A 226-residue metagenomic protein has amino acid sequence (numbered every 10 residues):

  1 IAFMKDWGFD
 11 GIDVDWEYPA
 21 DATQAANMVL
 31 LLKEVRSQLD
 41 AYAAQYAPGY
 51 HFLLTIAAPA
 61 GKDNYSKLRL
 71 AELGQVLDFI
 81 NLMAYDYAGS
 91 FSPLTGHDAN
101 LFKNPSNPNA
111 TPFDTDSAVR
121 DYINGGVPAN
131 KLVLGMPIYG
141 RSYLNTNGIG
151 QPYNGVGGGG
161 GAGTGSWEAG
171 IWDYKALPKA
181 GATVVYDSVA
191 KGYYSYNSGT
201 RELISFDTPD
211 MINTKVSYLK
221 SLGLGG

Functional and structural regions predicted by a protein language model:
I1-D6, K62-L73, T115-V119, F206-S221: Short, acidic/polar
D6, L82-Y85, A180, Y186-S188: Glycine-rich, acidic and aromatic/proline-enriched surface loops and short helix-turn segments that act as binding
D10-I12, N130, G225: Short acidic/polar active-site loop segments enriched in Thr and Asp
G11-P19: Mobile, glycine-rich extracellular loop/lid and propeptide segments that shape or gate substrate/ligand access
Y18-Y174: Substrate-binding surface in catalytic domains of secreted glycosidases
L177-G226: Extracellular low-complexity, Gly/Ser/Thr-rich intrinsically disordered linkers and protease-sensitive activation/hinge
